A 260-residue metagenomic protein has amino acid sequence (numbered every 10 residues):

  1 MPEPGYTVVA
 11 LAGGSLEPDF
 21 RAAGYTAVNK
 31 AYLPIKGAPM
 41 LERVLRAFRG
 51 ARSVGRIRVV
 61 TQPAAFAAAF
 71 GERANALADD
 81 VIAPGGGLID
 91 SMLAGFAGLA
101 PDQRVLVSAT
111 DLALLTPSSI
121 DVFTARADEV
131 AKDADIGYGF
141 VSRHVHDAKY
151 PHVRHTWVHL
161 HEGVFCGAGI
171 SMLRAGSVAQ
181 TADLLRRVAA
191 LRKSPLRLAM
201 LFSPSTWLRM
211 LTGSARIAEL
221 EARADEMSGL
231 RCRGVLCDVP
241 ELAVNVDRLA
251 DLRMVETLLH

Functional and structural regions predicted by a protein language model:
M1-T26: N-terminal nucleotide-binding beta1-loop-alpha1 segment
P2-V9, P39-R104, G213-I217: Conserved N-terminal catalytic core of the sugar/cofactor nucleotidyltransferase
A12, T61-P63, A109, F140: Short beta-strand/turn micro-motifs composed of small residues that flank or help shape donor/cofactor-binding pockets
Y25-V44: Short catalytic helix/loop segments, enriched in acidic residues and glycine and frequently bearing histidine
D102-A113: Short beta-strand-to-loop acidic/aromatic patch adjacent to the donor-nucleotide binding site
L115-E226, C237-E241: Conserved core of the sugar-phosphate nucleotidyltransferase
R233-V235, N245: Conserved active-site beta-strand element of glycosyltransferases/polysaccharide synthases
R248: Short, conserved phosphate/pyrophosphate- and ester-handling motifs at nucleotide-, phospho-/glycolipid
